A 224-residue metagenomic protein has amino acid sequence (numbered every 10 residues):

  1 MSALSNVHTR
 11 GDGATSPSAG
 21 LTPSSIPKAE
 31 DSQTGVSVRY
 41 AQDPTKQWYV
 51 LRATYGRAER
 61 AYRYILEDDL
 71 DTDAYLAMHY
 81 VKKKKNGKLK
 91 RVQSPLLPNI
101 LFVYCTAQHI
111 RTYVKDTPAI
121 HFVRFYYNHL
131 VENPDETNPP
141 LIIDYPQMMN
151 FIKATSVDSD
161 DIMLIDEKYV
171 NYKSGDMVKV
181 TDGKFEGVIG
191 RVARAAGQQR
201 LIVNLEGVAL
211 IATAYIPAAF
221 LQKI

Functional and structural regions predicted by a protein language model:
S2-M177, A193-A195, Q199-I224: Acidic-enriched and Gly/Ser
D182-E186: Short, charged beta-turn/beta-strand-edge "cap" motif at the junction between a beta-strand and an adjacent loop
